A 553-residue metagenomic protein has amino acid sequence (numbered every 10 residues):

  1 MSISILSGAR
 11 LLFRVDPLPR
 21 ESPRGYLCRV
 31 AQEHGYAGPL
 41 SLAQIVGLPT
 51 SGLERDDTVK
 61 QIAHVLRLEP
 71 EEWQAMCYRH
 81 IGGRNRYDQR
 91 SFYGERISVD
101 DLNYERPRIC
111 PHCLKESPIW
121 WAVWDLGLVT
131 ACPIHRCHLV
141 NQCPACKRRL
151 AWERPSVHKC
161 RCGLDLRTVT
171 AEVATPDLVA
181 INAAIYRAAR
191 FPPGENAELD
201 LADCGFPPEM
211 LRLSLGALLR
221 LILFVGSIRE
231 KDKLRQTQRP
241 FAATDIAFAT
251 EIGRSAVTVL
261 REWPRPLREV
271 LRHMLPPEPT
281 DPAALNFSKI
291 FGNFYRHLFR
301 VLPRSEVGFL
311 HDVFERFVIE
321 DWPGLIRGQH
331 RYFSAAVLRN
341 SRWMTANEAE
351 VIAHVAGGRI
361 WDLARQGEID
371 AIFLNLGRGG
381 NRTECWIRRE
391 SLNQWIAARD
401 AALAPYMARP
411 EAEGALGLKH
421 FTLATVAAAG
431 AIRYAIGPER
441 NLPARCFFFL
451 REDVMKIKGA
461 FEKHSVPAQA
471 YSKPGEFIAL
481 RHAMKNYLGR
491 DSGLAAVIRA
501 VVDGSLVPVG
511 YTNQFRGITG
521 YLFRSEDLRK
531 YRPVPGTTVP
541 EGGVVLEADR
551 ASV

Functional and structural regions predicted by a protein language model:
M1-A122, T130-A131, N141-R149, E153-V553: Intrinsically disordered, low-complexity regulatory/linker segments
H135: Histidine-centered active-site/metal-ligand motif
